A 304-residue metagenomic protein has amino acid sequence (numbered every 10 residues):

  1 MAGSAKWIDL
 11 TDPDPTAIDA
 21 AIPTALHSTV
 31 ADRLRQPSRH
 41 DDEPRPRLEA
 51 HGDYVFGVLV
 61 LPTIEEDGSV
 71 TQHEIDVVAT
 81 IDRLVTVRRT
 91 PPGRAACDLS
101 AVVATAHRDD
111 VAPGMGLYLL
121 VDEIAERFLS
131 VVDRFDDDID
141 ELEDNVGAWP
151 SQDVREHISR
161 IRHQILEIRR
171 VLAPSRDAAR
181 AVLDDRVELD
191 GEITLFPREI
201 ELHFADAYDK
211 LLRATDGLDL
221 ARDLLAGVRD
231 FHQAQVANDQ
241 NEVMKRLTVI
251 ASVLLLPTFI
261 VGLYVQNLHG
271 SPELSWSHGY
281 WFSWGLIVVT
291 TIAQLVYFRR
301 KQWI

Functional and structural regions predicted by a protein language model:
M1-R108, D133, A178-F196, F298-K301: Helix-boundary and N-terminal cytosolic regulatory elements
A21, D82, F135, L172 (+3 more regions): Residue-level signature of catalytic and energy-coupling elements of molecular machines, predominantly ATP/GTP-dependent
P92-G116, I139-W149: A short, charged helix-loop
A106-I124, F128, F196-D209: Long, non-coiled-coil amphipathic alpha-helical linker/lever segments that couple catalytic cores to other domains
V131-L142, V171-A178, G217, L224: Amphipathic, well-ordered alpha-helical segments in soluble domains
E156-L218: Structured inter-helical modules in multipass membrane proteins
D209-I304: Hydrophobic alpha-helical transmembrane segments and their immediately adjacent juxtamembrane loops
